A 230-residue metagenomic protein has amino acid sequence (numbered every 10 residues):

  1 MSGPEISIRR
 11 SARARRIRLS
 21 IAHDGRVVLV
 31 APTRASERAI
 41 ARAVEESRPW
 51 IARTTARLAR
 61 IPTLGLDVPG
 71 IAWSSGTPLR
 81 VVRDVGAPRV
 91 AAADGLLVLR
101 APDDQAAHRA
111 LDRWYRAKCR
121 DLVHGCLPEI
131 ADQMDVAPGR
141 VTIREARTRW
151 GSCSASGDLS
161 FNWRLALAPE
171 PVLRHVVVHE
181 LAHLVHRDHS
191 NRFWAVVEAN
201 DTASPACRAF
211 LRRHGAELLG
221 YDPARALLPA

Functional and structural regions predicted by a protein language model:
M1-H175, L184-A230: Active-site-proximal or metal-binding-adjacent scaffold patches in catalytic folds
E180: Walker B catalytic acidic pair
